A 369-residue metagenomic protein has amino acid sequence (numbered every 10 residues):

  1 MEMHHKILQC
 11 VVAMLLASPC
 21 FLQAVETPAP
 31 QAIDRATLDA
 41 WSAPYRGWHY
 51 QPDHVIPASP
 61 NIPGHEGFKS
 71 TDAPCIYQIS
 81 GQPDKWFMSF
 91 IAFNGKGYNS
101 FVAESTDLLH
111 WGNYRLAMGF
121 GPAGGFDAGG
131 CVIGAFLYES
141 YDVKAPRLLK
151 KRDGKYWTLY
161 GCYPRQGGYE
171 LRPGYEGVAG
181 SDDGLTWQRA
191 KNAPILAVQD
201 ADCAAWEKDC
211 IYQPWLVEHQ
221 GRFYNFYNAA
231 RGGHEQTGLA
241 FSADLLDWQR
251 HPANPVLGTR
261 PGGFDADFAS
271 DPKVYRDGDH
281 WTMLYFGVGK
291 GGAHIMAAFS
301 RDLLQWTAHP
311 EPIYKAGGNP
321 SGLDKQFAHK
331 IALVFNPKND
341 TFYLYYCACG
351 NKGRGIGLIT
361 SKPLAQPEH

Functional and structural regions predicted by a protein language model:
E2-V11: Bacterial N-terminal signal peptides that target proteins for export
C10-P19: Bacterial N-terminal signal peptides
L22-A24: Boundary at the C-terminal end of the N-terminal hydrophobic targeting segment
P28-S80, L109-L149, L185-E218, L246-R276 (+2 more regions): Surface loop/turn signatures of beta-propeller and other carbohydrate-active proteins
Q31, D340-H369: Terminal, non-catalytic domain-edge segments
D72-G95, N99-V102, R115-A117, I133-L171 (+8 more regions): Hydrophobic core segments of beta-strands in well-ordered, beta-rich domains
F101-L108, G174-G184, G238-D244, M296-L303 (+1 more regions): Beta-propeller blade signature
